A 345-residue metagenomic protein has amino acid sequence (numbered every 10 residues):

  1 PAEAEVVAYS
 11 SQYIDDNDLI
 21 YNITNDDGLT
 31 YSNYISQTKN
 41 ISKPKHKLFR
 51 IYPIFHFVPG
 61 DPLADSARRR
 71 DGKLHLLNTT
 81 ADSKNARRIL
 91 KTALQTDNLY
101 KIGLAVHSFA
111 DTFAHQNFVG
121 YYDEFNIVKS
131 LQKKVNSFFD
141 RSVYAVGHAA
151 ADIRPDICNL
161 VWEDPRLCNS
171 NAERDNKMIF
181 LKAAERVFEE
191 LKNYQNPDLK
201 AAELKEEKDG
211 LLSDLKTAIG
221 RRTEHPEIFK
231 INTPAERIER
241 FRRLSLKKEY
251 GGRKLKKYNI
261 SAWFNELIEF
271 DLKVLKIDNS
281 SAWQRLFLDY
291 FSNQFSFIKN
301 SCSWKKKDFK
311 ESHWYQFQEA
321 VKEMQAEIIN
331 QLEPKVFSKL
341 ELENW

Functional and structural regions predicted by a protein language model:
P1-W345: N-terminal leader/auxiliary helical segments
